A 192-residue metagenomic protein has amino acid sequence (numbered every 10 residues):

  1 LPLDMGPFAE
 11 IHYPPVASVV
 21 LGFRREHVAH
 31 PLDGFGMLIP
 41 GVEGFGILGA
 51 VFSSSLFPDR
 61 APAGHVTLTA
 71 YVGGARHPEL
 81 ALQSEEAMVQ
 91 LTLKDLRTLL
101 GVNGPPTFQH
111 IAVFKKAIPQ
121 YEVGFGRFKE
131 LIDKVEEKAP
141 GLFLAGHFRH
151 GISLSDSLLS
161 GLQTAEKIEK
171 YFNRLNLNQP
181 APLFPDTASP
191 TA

Functional and structural regions predicted by a protein language model:
L1-E86, Q90-K94, T98-L99, D133 (+1 more regions): Mid-domain catalytic core of redox enzymes that form a hydrophobic substrate pocket/lid adjacent to a catalytic redox
V16, L32-D33, G101-F114: A short coil-to-beta-strand element that immediately follows conserved catalytic motifs
A50, Q109, A145: Hydrophobic residues at beta-strand termini and immediately following loops that shape nucleotide-binding pockets
L56-G64, F114-L144: FAD-binding beta-loop-beta segment adjacent to the flavin cofactor pocket
L68-Y71, D133-I152, D156-S160: Short FAD-binding loop at a beta-strand-to-alpha-helix junction that anchors the flavin cofactor in diverse
T98-F108, K170-L177: Surface-exposed helix-capping loop/turn segments at secondary-structure junctions
S157-L177: Internal hydrophobic alpha-helix adjacent to the cofactor/substrate pocket in enzyme cavities
